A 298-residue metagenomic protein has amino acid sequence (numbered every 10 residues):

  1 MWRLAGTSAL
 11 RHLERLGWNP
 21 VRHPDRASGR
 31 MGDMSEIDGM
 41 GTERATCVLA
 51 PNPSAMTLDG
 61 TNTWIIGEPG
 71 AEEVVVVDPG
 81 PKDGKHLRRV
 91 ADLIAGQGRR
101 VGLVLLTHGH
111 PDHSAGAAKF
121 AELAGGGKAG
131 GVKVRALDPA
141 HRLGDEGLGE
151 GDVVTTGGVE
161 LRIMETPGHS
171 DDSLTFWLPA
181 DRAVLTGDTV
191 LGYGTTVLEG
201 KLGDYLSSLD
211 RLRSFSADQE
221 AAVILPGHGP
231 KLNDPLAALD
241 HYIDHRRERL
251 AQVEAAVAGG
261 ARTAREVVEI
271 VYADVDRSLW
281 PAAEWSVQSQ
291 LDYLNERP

Functional and structural regions predicted by a protein language model:
A5, L13, A255-P298: C-terminal regulatory/interaction regions
E36-Q97, L174-G187, G192: Conserved beta-strand hairpin/beta-sheet module of binuclear metal-dependent hydrolase folds, prominently
R44, I66, D78, H108 (+7 more regions): Divalent metal-coordination and catalytic microenvironments
S54-D59, P79-R162, G192: Active-site HxH/HxHxD metal-binding segment of metal-dependent hydrolases
V74, V104, E160, E165 (+2 more regions): Hydrophobic "anchor" residues on beta-strands that sit immediately upstream of conserved functional sites
G151-P179, A183: Core dinuclear metal-dependent hydrolase active-site scaffold
D204-G260: Divalent-metal (often Zn2+) His-rich catalytic cores of metallo-beta-lactamase-fold enzymes
